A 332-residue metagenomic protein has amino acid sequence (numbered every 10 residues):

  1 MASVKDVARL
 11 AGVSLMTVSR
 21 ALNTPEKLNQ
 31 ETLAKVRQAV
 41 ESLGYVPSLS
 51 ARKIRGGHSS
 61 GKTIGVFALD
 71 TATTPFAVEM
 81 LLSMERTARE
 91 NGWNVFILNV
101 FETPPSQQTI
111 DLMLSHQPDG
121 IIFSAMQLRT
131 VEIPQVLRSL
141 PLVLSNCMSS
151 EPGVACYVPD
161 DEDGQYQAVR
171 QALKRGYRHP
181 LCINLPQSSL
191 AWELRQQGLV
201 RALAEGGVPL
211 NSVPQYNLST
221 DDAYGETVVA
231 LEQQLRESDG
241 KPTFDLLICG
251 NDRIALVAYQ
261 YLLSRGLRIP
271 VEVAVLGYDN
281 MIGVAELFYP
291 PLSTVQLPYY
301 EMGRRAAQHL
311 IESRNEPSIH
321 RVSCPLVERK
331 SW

Functional and structural regions predicted by a protein language model:
M1-A2, E41-P75: N-terminal helix-turn-helix/winged-helix DNA-binding helices and compositionally similar short basic alpha-helical
M1-L15: Extreme N-terminal segment that seeds HTH/winged-HTH DNA-binding domains in transcriptional regulators
A68-V78, I97-P104, C156-Q167, I183-E232 (+3 more regions): Hinge/beta->alpha junction and helix N-cap segments in small-molecule ligand-binding domains
R86-L128: Central regulatory/effector-binding core of bacterial HTH transcription factors
P104-D119, E226-T243: Short, well-structured alpha-helical segments in soluble
S124-G164, R253, D279-L292: Flexible loop/hinge segments that line or gate small-molecule binding clefts
E232-W332: Flexible loop/turn connectors
